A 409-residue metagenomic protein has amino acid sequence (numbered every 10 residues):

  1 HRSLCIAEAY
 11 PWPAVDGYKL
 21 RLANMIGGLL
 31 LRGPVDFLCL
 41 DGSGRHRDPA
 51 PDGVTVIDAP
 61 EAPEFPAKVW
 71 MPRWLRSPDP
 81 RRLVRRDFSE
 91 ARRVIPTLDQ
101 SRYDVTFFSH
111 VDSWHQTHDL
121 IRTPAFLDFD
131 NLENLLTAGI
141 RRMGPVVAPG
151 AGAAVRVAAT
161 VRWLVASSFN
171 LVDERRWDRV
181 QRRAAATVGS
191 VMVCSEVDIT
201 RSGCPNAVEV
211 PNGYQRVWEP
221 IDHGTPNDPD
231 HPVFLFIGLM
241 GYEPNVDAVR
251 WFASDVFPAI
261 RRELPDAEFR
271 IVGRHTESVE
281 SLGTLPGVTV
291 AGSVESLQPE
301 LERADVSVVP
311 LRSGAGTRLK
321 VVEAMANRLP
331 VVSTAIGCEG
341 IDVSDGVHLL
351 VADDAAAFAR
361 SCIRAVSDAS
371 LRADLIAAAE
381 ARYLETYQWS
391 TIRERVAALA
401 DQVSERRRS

Functional and structural regions predicted by a protein language model:
H1-D58, S101: N-terminal subdomain of nucleotide-sugar transferases
R21, G27, W177-D178, A184 (+2 more regions): Conserved catalytic-core segment of nucleotide-activated headgroup transferases in glycan assembly
A67-H115, L120, V155-T187: Conserved nucleotide-sugar donor-binding subdomain of glycosyltransferases
R86-S89, S370-A400: A charged, aromatic-enriched C-terminal amphipathic alpha-helix characteristic of glycosyltransferases across folds
F126, N134, T160-I221: Donor nucleotide-sugar binding/catalytic pocket of nucleotide-sugar-dependent glycosyltransferases
G189, E302-G316, N327-P330: Acidic donor-binding loop of glycosyltransferase active sites
K320-E323, P330-T334, L350: Short hydrophobic beta-strand element within catalytic cores of glycosyltransferases and related nucleotide-activated
L349-A356, R364-S370: Conserved acidic donor-binding segment of nucleotide-sugar-dependent glycosyltransferases
